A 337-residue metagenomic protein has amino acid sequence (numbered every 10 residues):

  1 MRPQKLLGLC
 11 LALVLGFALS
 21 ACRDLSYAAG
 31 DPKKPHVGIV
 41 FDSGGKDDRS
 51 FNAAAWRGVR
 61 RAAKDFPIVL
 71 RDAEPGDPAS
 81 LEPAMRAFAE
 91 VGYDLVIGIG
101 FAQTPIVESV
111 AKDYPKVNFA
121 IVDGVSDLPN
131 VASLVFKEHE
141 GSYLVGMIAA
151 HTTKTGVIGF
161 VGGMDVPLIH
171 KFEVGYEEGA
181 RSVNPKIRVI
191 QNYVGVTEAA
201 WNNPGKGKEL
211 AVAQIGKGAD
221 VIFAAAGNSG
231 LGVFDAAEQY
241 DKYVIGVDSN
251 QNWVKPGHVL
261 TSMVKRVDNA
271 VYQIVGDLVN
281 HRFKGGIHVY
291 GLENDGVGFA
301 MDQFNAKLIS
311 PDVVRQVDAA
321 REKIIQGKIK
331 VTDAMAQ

Functional and structural regions predicted by a protein language model:
M1-C10: Bacterial N-terminal signal peptides that target proteins for export
A18-A21: C-terminal motif of bacterial Sec signal peptides marking the signal peptidase cleavage site
R23-Q337: A residue-level marker of the well-folded mature domains of exported/periplasmic proteins
